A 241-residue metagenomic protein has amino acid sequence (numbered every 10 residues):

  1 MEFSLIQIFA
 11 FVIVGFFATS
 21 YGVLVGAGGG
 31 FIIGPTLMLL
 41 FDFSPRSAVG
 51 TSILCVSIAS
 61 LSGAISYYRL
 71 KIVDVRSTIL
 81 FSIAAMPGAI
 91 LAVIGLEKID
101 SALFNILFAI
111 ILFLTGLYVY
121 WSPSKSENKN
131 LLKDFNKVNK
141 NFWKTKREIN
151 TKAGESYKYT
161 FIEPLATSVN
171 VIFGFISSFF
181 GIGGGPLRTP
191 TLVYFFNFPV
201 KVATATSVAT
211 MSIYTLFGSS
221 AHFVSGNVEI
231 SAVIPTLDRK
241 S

Functional and structural regions predicted by a protein language model:
M1-S20, L39, P45, S66-G174 (+2 more regions): Juxtamembrane transmembrane-helix boundary motif
Y21-G29, S177-G184: Short helix-coil transition sites and intra-membrane helix breaks within transmembrane domains of multi-pass
I33-S47, L187-V202: Interfacial segments of multi-pass membrane proteins
G50, T78, T204-A205: Conserved glycine-rich helix-kink/hinge and helix-boundary motifs of the Major Facilitator Superfamily
S52-V56, S207-M211, A232-L237: Short hydrophobic/aromatic, small-residue-rich stretches within specific transmembrane helices of secondary active
S57-S60, F113-G116, S212-T215: Small-residue-rich packing faces within the transmembrane alpha-helices of Major Facilitator Superfamily
